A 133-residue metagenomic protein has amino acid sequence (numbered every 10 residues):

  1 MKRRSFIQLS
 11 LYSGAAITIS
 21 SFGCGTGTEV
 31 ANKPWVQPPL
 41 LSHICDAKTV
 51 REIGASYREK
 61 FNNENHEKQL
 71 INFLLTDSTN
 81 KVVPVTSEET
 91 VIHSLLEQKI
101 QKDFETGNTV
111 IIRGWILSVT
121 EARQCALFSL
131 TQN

Functional and structural regions predicted by a protein language model:
M1, S20-N72: C-terminal segment of N-terminal export signals and the immediately downstream linker at the start of the mature
S5-T26: N-terminal export signals
L9-L11, W35-V36, L40-L41, L70 (+4 more regions): Generic detector of leucine side chains in alpha-helical contexts
F22, E29-V30, N80-P84, T120 (+1 more regions): Short amphipathic alpha-helical patches
A47-G107: Mature extracytoplasmic domains of secretory-pathway proteins
K99-L130: Amphipathic alpha-helical packing elements
N133: Short, solvent-exposed cationic patches
